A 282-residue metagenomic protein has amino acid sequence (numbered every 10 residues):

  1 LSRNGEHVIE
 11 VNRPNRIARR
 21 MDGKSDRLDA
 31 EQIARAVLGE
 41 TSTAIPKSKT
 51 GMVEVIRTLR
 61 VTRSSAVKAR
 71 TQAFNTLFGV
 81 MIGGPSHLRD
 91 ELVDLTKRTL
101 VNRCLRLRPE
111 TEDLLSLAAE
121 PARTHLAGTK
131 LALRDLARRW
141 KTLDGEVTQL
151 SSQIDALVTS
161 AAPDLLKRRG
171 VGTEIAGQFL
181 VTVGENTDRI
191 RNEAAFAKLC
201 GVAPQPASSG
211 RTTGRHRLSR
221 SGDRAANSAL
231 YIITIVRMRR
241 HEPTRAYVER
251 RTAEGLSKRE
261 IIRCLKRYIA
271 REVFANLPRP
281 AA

Functional and structural regions predicted by a protein language model:
L1-A282: A detector of single, family-specific signature residues that are central to catalytic or substrate-handling motifs
